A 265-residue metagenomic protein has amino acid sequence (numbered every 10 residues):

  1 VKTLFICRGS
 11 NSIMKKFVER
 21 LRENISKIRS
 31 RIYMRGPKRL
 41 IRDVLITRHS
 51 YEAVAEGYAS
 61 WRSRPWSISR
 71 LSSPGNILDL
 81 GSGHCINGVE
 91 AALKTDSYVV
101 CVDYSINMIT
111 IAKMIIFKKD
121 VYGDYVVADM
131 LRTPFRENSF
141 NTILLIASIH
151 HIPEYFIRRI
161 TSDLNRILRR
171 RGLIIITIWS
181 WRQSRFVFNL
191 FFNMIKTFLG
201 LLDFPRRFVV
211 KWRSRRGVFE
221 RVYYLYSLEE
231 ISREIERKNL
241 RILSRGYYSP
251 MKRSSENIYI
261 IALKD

Functional and structural regions predicted by a protein language model:
K15-G75, E90: Conserved class I S-adenosyl-L-methionine
P74-G83: Conserved class I S-adenosyl-L-methionine
H84-R132: Class I SAM-dependent methyltransferase SAM/SAH-binding core
L144: A conserved beta-strand element that flanks and buttresses the S-adenosyl-L-methionine
A147-H151: Short catalytic micro-motifs in class I SAM-dependent methyltransferases
R158-R170: A short glycine-rich, Lys/Arg-flanked "PGG" loop and its adjoining helix->strand segment in the class I
I175-E229, R233-E234: SAM-dependent methyltransferase
L240-M251: Conserved S-adenosyl-L-methionine
